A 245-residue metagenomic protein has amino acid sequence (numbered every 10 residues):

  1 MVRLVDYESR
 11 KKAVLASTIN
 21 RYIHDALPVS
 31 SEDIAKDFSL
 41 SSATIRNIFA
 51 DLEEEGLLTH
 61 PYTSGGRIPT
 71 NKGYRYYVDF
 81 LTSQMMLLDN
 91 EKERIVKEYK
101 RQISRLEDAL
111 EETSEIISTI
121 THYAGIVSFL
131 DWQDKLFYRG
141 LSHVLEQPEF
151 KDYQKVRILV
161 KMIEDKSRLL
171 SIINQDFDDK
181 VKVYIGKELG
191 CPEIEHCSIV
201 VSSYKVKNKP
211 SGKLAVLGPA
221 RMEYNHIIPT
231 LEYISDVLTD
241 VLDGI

Functional and structural regions predicted by a protein language model:
M1-A16: Short alpha-helical segments that sit at the start of domains
V2-R3, L58-T63, R221: A short glycine/serine-rich beta->alpha loop
V2-V5, H24, F38, E232 (+1 more regions): Alpha-helical promoter-recognition and RNA polymerase-docking modules of transcription initiation factors, dominated by
L4, P28, S39, I103-L110: Conserved phosphate/pyrophosphate-binding and hydrolysis machinery centered on Walker-type P-loop NTPases, extending
D6-Y7, L40, P69, L87: Alpha-helical hairpin
A16-H24, P28-F80: N-terminal helix-turn-helix
R75, Q84, D89-I245: Intrinsically disordered, acidic Ser/Thr/Pro-rich low-complexity regulatory segments
